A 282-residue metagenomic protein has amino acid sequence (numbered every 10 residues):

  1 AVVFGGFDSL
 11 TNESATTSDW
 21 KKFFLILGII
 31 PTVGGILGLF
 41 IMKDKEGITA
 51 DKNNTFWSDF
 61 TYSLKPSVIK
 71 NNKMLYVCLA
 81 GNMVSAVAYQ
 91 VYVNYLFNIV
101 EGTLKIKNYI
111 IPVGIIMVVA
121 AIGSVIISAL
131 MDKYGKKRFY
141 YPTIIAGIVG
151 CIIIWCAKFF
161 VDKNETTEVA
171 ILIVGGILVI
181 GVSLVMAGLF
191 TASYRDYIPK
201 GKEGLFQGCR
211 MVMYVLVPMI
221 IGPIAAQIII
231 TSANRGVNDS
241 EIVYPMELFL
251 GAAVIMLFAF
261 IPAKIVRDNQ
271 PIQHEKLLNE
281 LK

Functional and structural regions predicted by a protein language model:
D8, G123-K136, I230: Helix-to-loop junctions at the C-terminal end of transmembrane segments in multipass secondary transporters
D8-G28, I230-V254: A membrane-interface helix-boundary motif in multi-pass transporters
G34-I41, Y244-L281: Multi-pass alpha-helical transporter architecture, strongest for 12-TM Major Facilitator/SLC carriers used
E46-L79, E280-K282: Juxtamembrane intracellular "pre-TM" segments in multi-pass secondary transporters
N94-Y109: Short amphipathic helix-loop junctions that connect adjacent transmembrane helices in Major Facilitator Superfamily/SLC
D132-G147: Cytoplasmic membrane-interface "Motif A"-like loop-to-helix N-cap segments of 12-TM Major Facilitator Superfamily
A146-E165: C-terminal ends and interior cores of transmembrane alpha-helices in multi-pass membrane transporters/permeases
G201-A233: A late C-terminal transmembrane helix in Major Facilitator Superfamily
